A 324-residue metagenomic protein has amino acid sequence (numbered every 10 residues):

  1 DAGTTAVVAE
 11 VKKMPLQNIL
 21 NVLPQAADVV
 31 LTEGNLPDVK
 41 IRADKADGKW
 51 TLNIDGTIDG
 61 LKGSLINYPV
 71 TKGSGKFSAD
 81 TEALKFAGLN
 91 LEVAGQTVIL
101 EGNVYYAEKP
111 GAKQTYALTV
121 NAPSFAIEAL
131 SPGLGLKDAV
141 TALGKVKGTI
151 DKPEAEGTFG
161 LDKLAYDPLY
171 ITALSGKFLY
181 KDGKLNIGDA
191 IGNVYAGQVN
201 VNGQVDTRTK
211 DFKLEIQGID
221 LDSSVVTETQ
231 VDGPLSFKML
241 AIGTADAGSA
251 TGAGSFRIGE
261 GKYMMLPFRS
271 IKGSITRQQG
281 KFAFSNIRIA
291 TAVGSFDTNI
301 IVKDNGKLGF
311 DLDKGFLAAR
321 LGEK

Functional and structural regions predicted by a protein language model:
D1-K85, L89-A283, I287, G294 (+1 more regions): Membrane-proximal interfacial segments on either side of biological membranes
